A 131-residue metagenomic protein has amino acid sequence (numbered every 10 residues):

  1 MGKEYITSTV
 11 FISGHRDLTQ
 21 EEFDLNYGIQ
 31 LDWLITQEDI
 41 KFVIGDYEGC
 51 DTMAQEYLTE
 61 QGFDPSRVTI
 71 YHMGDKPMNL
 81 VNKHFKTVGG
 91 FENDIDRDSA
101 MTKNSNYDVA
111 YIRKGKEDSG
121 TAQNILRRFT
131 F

Functional and structural regions predicted by a protein language model:
G2-S8, R16-F131: Acidic/glycine-enriched connector segments
